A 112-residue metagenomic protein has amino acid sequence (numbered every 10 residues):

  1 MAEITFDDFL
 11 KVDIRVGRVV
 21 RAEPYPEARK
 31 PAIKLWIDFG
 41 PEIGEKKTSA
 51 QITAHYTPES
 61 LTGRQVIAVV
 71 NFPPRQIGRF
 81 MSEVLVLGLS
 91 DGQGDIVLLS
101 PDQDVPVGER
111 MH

Functional and structural regions predicted by a protein language model:
M1-H112: Phosphate-backbone binding interfaces of nucleic-acid-interacting proteins
